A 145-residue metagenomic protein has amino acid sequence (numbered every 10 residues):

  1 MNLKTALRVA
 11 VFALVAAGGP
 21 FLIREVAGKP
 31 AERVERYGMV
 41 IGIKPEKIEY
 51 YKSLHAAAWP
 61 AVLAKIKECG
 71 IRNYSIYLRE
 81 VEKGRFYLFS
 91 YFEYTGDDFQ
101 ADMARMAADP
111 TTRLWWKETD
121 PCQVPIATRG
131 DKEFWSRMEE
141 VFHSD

Functional and structural regions predicted by a protein language model:
M1-V34, S144-D145: Basic/polar N-terminal segments that are highly enriched at the extreme N-terminus, encompassing both cleavable
F21-P30, R79-V81, R113-D145: Glycine-rich beta-strand-turn "strand-cap" elements at beta-sheet edges
R36-G42: Active-site-flanking beta-strand signature of metal-NTP-handling nucleotidyl enzymes and homologous cyclase-like
G42, Y91-E93: Short hydrophobic/aromatic beta-strand micro-patches that form the beta-sheet surface supporting nucleotide- or nucleic
K47-R72: Short amphipathic alpha-helical segments
K65-R72, E93-W135: An amphipathic, aromatic/His-enriched active-site/gating alpha helix that lines ligand/cofactor pockets
I71-R79: A short glycine-rich, hydrophobically flanked beta-strand micro-motif that places a catalytic Asp/Glu for divalent metal
E82-F86: Short acidic/glycine-enriched loop/turn segments that link adjacent beta-strands
